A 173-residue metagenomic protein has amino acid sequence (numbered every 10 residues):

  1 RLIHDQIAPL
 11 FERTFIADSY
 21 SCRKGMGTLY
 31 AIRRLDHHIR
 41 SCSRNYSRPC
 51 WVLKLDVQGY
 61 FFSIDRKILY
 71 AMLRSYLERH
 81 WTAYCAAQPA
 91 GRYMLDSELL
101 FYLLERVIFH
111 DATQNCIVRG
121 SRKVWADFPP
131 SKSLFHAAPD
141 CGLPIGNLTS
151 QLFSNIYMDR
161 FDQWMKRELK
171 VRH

Functional and structural regions predicted by a protein language model:
L2, F15, S63-R66: Short, conserved acidic/polar surface loops in the N-terminal third of protein domains
L2-I3, I7, L104: Short, Φ-rich (hydrophobic/aromatic) sequence segments
D5-Y20: Electropositive, glycine- and tryptophan-enriched low-complexity nucleic-acid-binding patches
S21, G25-M26: A conserved hydrophobic secondary-structure block that centers on an alpha-helix together with its immediately flanking
G27-H37: Charged, often glycine-rich, active-site loop that binds/positions anionic groups
H38, S43-H173: Conserved polymerase palm-domain catalytic core
